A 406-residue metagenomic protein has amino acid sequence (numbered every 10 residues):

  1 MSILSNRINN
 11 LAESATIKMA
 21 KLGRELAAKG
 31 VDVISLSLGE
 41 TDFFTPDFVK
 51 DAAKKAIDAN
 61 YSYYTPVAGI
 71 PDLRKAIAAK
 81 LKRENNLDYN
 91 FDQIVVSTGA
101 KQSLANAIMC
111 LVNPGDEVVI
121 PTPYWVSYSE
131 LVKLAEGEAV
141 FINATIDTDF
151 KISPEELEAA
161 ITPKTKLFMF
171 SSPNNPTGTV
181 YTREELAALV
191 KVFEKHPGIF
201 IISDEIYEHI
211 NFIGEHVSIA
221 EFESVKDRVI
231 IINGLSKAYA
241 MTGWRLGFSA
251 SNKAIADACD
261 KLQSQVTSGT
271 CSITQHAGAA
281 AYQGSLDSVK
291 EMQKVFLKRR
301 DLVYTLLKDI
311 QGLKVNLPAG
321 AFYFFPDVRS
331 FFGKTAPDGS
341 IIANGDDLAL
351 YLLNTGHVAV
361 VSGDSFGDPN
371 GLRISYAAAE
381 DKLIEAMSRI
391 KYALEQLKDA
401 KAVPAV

Functional and structural regions predicted by a protein language model:
S2-L4, A12-S14, M19-L22, L26-D32 (+2 more regions): PLP-dependent class I/II
I8: Substrate/cofactor-recognition hotspot
S37-E40, K55-R74: A glycine-/small-polar-enriched, mobile loop at the entrance of the PLP active site in fold-type I
Y64-S97: Conserved N-terminal alpha-helix of the aminotransferase class I/II PLP-enzyme fold
